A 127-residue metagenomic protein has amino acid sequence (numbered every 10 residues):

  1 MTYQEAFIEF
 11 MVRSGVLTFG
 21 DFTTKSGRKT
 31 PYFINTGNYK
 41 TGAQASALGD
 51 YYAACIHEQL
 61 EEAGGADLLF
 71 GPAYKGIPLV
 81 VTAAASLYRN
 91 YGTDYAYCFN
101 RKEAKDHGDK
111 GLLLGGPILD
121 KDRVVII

Functional and structural regions predicted by a protein language model:
M1-A63, D120: Active-site-facing substrate-recognition patch
G27, L69, Y97: Conserved hydrophobic/aromatic pocket- or pore-lining residues that grip, position, or stack substrates in active sites
T36-G37, P72-A73, N100-E103: Fold-independent oxyanion-binding glycine-rich loops and adjacent beta-strand/coil segments at enzyme active sites
Q44, F70-G71, D106-K110: Glycine-centered small-residue hotspots that permit tight backbone geometry or close packing
E62-K75: Short glycine-rich phosphate-binding loop at a beta-alpha junction
F70, V125-I127: Structural motif
P78: Cofactor-binding active-site loop characterized by glycine-rich and histidine/acidic residues
V81-V125: Short, glycine/charge-rich flexible loops or terminal/linker lids adjacent to PRPP-binding catalytic cores
